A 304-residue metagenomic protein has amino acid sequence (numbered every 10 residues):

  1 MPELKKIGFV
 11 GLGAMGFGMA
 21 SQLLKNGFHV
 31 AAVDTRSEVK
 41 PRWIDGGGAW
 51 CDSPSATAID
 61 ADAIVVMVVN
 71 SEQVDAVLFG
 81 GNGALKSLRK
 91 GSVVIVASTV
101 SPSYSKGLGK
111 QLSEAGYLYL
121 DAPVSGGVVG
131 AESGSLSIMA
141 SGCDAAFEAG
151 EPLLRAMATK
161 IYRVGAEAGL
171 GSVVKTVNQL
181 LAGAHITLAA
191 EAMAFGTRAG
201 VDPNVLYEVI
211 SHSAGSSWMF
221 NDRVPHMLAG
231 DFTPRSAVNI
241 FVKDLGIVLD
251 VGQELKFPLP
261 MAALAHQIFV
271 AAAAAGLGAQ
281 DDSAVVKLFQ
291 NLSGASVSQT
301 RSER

Functional and structural regions predicted by a protein language model:
M1-M67, S92, V128: NAD(P)+-binding Rossmann beta1-loop-alpha1 motif at the extreme N-terminus of oxidoreductases
V30, W50, L118-L120, I161 (+2 more regions): Hydrophobic beta-strand scaffold residues
P54-L118: Rossmann-fold NAD(P) dinucleotide-binding segment
T99-G183: Rossmann-fold dinucleotide-binding core
S133-G134, I138-S141, Y162, A168-A199 (+3 more regions): Active-site-proximal catalytic alpha-helix in oxidoreductases
S172, L181, S216-Q280, T300-R301: Interdomain hinge/lid region at the active-site interface of Rossmann-like NAD(P)-dependent oxidoreductases
